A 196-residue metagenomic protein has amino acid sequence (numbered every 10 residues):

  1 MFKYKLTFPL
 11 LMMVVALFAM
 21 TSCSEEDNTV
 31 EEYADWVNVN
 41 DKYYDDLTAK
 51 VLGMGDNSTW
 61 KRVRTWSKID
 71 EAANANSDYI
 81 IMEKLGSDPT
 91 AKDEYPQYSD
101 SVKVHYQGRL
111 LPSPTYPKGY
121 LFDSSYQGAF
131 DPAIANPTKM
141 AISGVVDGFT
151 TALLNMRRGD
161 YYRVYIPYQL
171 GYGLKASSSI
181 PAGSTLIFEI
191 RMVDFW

Functional and structural regions predicted by a protein language model:
F2-T7, C23-W196: Cross-family detector of peptidyl-prolyl cis-trans isomerase
L6-V14: Sec-dependent N-terminal signal peptides
F18-S22: C-terminal motif of bacterial Sec signal peptides marking the signal peptidase cleavage site
